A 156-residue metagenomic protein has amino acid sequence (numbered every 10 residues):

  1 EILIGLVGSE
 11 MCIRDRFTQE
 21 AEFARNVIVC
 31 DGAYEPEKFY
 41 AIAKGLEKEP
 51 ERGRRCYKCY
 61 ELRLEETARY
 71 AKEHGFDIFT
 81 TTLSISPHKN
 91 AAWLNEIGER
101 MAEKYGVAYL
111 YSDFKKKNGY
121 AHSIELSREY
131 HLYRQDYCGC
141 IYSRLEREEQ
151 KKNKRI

Functional and structural regions predicted by a protein language model:
E1-D15: Single conserved hydrophobic/aromatic residue that forms the stacking wall/gate of nucleotide- or nucleobase-binding
C12, C56-C59, C140: Short cysteine clusters
F17, E37, K89-A91, N95-I97 (+1 more regions): Cofactor-cradling patches in redox/metallo enzymes
F17-A24: A short, N-terminal amphipathic alpha-helix
A24-A41: A conserved beta-strand->alpha-helix junction
F39-P50: Short, basic/glycine-rich phosphate-binding loops at helix/coil junctions that contact nucleotide phosphates
K48-K116: Active-site adenylate/phosphate-handling loop in enzymes that bind or generate adenylated species
N95-I156: Auxiliary Fe-S-binding modules of radical SAM enzymes
